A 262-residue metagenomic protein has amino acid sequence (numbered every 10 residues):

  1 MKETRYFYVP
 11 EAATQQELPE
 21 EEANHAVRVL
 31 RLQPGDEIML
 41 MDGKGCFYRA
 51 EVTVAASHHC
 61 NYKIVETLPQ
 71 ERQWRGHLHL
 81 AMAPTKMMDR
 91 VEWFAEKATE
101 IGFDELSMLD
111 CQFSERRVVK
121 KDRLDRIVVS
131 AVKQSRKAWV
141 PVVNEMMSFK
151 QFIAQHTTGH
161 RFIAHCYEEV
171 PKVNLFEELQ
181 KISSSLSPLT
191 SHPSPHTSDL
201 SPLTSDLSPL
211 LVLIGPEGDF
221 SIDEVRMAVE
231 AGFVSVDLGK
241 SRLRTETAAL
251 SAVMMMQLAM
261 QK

Functional and structural regions predicted by a protein language model:
M1-Q70, D122, S184, T197: N-terminal positively charged helical leader segments and presequences
T67, C111-S114, K240-S241: Short, ordered loop/turn segments at secondary-structure junctions
E71-C166: RNA substrate-binding interface of SAM-dependent RNA methyltransferases
M147-L186, L210: A mid-sequence, solvent-exposed acidic-amphipathic segment
K181-P209: Intrinsic disorder/low-complexity segments
L210-M227: A C-terminal functional module that forms or caps the active site or interfaces directly with catalytic machinery
I222-K262: Structured adenosyl-cofactor binding patch, chiefly the S-adenosyl-L-methionine
